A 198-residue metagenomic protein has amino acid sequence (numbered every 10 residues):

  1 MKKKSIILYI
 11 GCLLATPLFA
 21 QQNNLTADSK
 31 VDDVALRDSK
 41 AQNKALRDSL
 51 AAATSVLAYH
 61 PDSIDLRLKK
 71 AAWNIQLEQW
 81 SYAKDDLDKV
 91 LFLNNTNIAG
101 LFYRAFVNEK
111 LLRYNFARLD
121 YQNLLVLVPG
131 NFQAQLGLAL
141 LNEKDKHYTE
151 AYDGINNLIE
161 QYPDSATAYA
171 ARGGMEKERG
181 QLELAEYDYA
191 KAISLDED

Functional and structural regions predicted by a protein language model:
M1-N24: Bacterial Sec-dependent N-terminal signal peptides
L18-D88, F92: N-terminal leader/linker segments that initiate helical-solenoid repeat arrays
Q42-A51, L77-K89, L111-N123, D145-N157 (+1 more regions): Structural signature of tandem alpha-helical TPR/SEL1-like repeats, specifically the intra-repeat loop/turn
T54-A58, L91, L125, I159 (+1 more regions): A conserved position within tetratricopeptide repeats
I64-D65, I98-A99, F132-Q133, A166-T167 (+1 more regions): Helix-start (N-cap) detector for alpha-helical repeat units in TPR-like alpha-solenoids, especially tetratricopeptide
